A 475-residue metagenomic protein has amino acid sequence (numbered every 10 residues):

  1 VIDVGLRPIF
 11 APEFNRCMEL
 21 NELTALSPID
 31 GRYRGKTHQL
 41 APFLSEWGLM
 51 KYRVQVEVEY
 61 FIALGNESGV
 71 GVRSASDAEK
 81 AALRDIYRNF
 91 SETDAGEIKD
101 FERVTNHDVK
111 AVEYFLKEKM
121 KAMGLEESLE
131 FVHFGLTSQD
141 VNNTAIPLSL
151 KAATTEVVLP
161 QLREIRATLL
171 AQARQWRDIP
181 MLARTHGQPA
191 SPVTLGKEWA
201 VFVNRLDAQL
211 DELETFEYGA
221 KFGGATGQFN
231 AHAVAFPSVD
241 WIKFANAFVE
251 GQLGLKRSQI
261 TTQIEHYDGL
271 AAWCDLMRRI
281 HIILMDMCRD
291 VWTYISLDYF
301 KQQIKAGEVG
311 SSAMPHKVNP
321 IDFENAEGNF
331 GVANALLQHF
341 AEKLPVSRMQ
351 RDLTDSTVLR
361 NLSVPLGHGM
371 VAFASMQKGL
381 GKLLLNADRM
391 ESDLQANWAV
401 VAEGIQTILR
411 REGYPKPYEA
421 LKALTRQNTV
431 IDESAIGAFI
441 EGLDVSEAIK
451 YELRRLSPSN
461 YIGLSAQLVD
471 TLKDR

Functional and structural regions predicted by a protein language model:
V1-V4, A11: Acidic, Ala/Val/Gly-enriched low-complexity intrinsically disordered segments
I9-C17: Short, Lys/Arg-enriched N-terminal segments with co-localized hydrophobic residues within the first ~10-30 amino acids
C17-F229, F236-F248, G310, F323 (+5 more regions): A helix-coil-helix interface module used to build multimeric assemblies and to scaffold catalytic/cofactor sites
C17-K51, E102-N106, D298-F300, S311-R475: Glycine-rich cofactor/substrate-binding loops
E57-A63, V112, I165, L169-Q172 (+12 more regions): Amphipathic alpha-helices that form helix-helix packing interfaces
S138, A233-P237, R257-I264, M390-W398 (+2 more regions): A structural signal for small-residue-enriched, beta-sheet-centric alpha/beta enzyme cores and oligomeric scaffold folds
Q209, K256, T262-R348: Glycine-rich anion/phosphate-binding loop at the beta-strand->alpha-helix junction
V239-Q263, Y267: Active-site-adjacent "gating/activation" loops or surface patches in catalytic cores
